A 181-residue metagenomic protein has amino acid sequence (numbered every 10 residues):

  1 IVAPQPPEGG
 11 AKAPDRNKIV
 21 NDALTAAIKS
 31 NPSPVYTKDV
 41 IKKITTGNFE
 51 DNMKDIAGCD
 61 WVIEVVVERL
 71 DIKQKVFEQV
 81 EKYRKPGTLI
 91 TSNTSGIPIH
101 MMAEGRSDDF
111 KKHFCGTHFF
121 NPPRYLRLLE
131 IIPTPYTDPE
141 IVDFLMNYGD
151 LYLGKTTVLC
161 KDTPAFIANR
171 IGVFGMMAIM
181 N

Functional and structural regions predicted by a protein language model:
V2-I90, G96-M101, G105-D108, L128-L129: Rossmann-like NAD(P)-binding element
E78, P86-R170, F174: Rossmann-fold dinucleotide-binding core
M177-N181: Short glycine/serine- and small hydrophobic-enriched flexible loop segments
